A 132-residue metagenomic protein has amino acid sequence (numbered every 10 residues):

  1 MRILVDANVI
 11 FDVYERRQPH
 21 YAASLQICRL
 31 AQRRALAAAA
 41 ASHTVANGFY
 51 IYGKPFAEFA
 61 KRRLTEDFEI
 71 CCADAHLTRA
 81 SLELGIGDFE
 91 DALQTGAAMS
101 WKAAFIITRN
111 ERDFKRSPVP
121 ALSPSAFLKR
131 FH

Functional and structural regions predicted by a protein language model:
M1-A39, I51-F59, R116, S125-H132: Short, well-structured N-terminal submotif of metal-dependent ribonuclease cores
R2, D67, M99-H132: Acidic, PIN/NYN-like endoribonuclease modules and their adjacent C-terminal/linker elements
V5, A40, C72-A73, R109 (+1 more regions): A conserved hydrophobic position in a structured secondary element of the catalytic/binding core that shapes
N8-V9, H43-A46, H76, R112 (+1 more regions): Alpha-helix/helix-capping structural signal
R33-A35, E66-D67, L84, S117: Structured helix-beta-strand junction loops
A46-F49, L82: Amphipathic alpha-helical segments within well-ordered protein domains
Y50-C72: Helix-adjacent hinge/juxtasegments
E69-E111: Active-site neighborhoods of divalent-metal-dependent phosphate/nucleic-acid chemistry enzymes
